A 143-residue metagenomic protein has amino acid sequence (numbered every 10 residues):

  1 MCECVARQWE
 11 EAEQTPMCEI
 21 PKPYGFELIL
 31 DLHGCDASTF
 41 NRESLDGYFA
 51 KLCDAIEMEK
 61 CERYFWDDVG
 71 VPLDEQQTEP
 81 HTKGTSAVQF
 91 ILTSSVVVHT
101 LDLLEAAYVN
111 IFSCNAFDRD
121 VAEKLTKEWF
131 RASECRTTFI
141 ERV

Functional and structural regions predicted by a protein language model:
M1-V143: Polybasic/polar functional segments that serve as interface/processing modules
